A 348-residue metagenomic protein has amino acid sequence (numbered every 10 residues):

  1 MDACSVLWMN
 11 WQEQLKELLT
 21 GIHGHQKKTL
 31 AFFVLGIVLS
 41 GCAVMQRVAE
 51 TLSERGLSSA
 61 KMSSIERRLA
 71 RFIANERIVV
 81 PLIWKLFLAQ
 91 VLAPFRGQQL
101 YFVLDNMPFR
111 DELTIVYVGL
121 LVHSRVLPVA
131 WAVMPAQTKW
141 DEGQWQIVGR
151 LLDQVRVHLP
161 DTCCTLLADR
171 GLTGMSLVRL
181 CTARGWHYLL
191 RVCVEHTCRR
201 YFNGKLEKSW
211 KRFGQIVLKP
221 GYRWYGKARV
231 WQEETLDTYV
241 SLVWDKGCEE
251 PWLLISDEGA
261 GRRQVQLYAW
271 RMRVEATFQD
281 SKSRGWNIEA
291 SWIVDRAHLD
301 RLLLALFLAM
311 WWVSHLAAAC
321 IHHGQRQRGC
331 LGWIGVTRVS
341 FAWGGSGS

Functional and structural regions predicted by a protein language model:
M1-V44, E50-E54, W84-K85, G97-L100 (+2 more regions): Single, function-defining residue in the core of a domain
L52-R68: Short, basic interhelical loop/turn and adjoining N-cap of the next helix at nucleic-acid- or acidic-partner-contacting
N75-N106, D111: Long amphipathic N-terminal alpha/beta scaffold segment
